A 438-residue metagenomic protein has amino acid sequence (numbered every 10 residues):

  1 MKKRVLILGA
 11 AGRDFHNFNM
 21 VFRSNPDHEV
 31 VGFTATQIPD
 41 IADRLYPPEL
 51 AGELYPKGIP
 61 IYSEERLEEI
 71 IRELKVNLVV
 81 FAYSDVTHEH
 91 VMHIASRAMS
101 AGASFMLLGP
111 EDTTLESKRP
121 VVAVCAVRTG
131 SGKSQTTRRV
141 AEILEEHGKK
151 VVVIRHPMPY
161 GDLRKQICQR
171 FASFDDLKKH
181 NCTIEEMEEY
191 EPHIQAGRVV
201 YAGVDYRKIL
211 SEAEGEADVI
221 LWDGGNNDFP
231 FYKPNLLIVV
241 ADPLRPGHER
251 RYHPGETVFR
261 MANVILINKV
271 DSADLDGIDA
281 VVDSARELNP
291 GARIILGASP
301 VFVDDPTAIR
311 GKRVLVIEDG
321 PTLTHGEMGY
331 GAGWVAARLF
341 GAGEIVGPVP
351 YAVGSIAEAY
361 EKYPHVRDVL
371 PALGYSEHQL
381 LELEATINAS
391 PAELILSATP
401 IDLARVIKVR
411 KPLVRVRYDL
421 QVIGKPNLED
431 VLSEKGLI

Functional and structural regions predicted by a protein language model:
M1, E116-S117, I309-G311: Short, flexible coil/linker segments at domain boundaries that flank nucleotide/cofactor-interacting
K3-L74, E344-A357: A solvent-exposed beta-alpha-beta segment
P48-E111, L380, A389-L403, I407-K408: Phosphate-bearing ligand-interacting subdomains that bind or position ATP/ADP/UDP/GDP/NAD(P) or nucleotide-linked
L74, A123, Q135, E142-S284 (+6 more regions): Flexible phosphate-sensing "switch/lid" loops adjacent to ATP/NTP-binding sites across phosphate-transfer
T113-V121: Phosphate-binding P-loop
V127-R128: P-loop (Walker A) phosphate-binding loop of NTP-binding proteins
S131-G132: Conserved glycine(s) of the Walker
